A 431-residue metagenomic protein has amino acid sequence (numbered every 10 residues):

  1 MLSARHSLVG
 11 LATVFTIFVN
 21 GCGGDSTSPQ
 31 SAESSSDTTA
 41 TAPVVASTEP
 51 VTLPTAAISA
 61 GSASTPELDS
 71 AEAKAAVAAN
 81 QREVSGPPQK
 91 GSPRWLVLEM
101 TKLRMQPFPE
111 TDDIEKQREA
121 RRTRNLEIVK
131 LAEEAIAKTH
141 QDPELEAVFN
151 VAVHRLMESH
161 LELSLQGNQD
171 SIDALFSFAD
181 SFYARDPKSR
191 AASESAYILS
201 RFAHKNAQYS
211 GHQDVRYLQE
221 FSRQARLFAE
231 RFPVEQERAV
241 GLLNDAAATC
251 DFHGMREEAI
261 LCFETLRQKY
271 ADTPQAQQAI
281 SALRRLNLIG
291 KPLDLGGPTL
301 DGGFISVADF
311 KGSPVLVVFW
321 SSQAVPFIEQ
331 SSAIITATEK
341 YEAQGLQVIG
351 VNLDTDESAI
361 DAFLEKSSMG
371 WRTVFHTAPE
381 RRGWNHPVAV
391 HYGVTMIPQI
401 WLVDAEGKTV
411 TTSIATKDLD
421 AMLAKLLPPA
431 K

Functional and structural regions predicted by a protein language model:
C22-S26: Bacterial signal peptide processing site
P88-T111, P143-E162, R190-Y209, R238-A248: Amphipathic alpha-helical repeat scaffolds of TPR domains
A137-F149, E162-Q166, S181-A196, Y209-V215 (+3 more regions): Short solvent-exposed coil/turn linkers within tandem alpha-helical repeat scaffolds
F252-P298, A308-K311, A362-E365: N-proximal helix/coil linker or "cap" segments that precede and/or mark the start of modular domains
S306-I328, I334: Short active-site neighborhood of thiol/selenol oxidoreductases, capturing the structured segment around
I328-S368, P379-V388: Structural microenvironment flanking redox-active thiols in thiol-disulfide oxidoreductases
M369, H376-K425: Thiol/disulfide oxidoreductase modules built on the thioredoxin-like
